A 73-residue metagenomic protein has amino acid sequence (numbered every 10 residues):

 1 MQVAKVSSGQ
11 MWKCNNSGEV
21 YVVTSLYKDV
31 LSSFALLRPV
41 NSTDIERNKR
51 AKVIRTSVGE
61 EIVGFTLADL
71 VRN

Functional and structural regions predicted by a protein language model:
M1-A4, V20, R38, A51-K52 (+1 more regions): Residue-level marker of intrinsically disordered, low-complexity segments enriched for small/polar residues
Q2-S17: Short coil-to-beta transition motif at edge beta-strands of beta-rich domains
M11-K13, V22-R50: Basic/aromatic-rich interaction segments and small domains that mediate binding to polyanionic partners
N41-N73: Intrinsically disordered, low-complexity, charged/polar segments
